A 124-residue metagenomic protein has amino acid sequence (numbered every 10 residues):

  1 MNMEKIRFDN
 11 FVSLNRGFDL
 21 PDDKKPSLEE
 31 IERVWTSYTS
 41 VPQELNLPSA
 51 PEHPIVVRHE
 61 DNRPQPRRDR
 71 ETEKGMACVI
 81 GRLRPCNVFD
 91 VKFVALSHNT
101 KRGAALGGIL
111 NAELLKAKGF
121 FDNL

Functional and structural regions predicted by a protein language model:
M1-D90: C-terminal substrate-binding/catalytic lobe of Rossmann-fold NAD(P)-dependent oxidoreductases
I6, G119-L124: The structured alpha-helical core of multi-pass membrane proteins
D23, S97-R102: Glycine-rich phosphate/pyrophosphate-binding beta-alpha loops
P64-Q65, N99, N123-L124: TerminUS-proximal long segments
V88-F89, R102-A104: Short active-site-adjacent structural elements
V91-S97: Short, well-ordered beta-strand elements
N111-F120: Short, hydrophobic alpha-helical segments
